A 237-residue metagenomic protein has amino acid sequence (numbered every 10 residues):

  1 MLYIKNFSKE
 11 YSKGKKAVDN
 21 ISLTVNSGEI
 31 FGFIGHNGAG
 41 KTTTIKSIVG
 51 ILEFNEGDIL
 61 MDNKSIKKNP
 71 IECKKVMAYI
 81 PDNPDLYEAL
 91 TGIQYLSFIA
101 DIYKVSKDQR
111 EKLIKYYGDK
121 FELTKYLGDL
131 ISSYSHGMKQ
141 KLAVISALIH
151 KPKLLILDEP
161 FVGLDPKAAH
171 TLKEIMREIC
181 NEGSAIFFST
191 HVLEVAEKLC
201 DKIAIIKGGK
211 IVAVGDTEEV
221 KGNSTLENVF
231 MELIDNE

Functional and structural regions predicted by a protein language model:
M1-I4, S8-N20, S27, P70: A short, flexible loop at the N-terminus of ABC-type nucleotide-binding domains that lies
G57-K68, E72-C73: Conserved ABC transporter NBD signature motif
S97, D101, D108-Y126: Conserved ABC ATPase "signature" region
I149-K153: A short, proline-enriched helix->beta-strand linker immediately N-terminal to the Walker B motif in ABC-type P-loop
L155-E159: Catalytic Walker B motif of ABC-type/P-loop ATPase nucleotide-binding domains
A169-E182: Helical segment within the ABC ATPase nucleotide-binding domain
V214-G215: ABC ATPase "signature
